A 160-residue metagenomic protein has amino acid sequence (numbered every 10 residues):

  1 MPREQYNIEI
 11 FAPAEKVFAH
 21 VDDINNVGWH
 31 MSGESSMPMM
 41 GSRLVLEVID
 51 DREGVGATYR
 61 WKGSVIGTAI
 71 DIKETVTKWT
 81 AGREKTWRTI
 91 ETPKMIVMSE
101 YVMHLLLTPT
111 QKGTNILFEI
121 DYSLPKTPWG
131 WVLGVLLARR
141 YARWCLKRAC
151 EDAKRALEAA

Functional and structural regions predicted by a protein language model:
M1-V55: Hydrophobic ligand-binding cavity/cleft-lining segments
R3-Q5, A69-E74, M98-M103: Short, surface-exposed coil-to-beta transition loops
N7-F11, T75, L106: Generic structural detector for well-ordered beta-strands
F11, W79-A81, T110: Structural motif
P13-A19, Y141, C145, A149: Short amphipathic alpha-helical segments
V17-V21, V27, Y59, V76 (+4 more regions): Hydrophobic pocket/interface hotspot
M40-I96, R148-A160: Glycine-rich portal/gate segments that line the openings of hydrophobic small-molecule binding cavities
R88-W144: Beta-strand/loop substructures that line and gate deep hydrophobic ligand-binding cavities in soluble
